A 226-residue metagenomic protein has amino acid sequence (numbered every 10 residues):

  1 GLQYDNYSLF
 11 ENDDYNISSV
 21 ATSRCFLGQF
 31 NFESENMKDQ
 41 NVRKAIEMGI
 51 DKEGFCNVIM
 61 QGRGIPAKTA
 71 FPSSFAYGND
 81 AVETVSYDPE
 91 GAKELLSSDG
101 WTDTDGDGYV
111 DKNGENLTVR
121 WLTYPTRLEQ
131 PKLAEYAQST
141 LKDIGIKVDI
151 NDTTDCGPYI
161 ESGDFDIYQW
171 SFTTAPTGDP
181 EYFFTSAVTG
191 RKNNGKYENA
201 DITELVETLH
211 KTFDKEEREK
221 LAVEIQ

Functional and structural regions predicted by a protein language model:
G1-S34, N57-V58, S171: Extracellular/periplasmic solute-recognition and catalytic clefts
N6-S19, S162-F165, G178-N193: Ligand-binding "clamshell"
S19, W121, I150-D152: A structural preference for short, hydrophobic beta-strand core positions in alpha/beta folds
V20-N41, P66, G178, Y197-E204: Short, solvent-exposed loop/turn segments at the edges of secondary structure
K38-Q138, D201, E224: Append "and occasionally in soluble cytosolic enzymes with long acidic Gly/Pro-rich linkers
C56, D149-P158, Y182-Q226: Extracytoplasmic/peripheral linker and loop segments enriched in polar/acidic and small residues with frequent Thr/Pro
S139-A187: Periplasmic binding protein-like
